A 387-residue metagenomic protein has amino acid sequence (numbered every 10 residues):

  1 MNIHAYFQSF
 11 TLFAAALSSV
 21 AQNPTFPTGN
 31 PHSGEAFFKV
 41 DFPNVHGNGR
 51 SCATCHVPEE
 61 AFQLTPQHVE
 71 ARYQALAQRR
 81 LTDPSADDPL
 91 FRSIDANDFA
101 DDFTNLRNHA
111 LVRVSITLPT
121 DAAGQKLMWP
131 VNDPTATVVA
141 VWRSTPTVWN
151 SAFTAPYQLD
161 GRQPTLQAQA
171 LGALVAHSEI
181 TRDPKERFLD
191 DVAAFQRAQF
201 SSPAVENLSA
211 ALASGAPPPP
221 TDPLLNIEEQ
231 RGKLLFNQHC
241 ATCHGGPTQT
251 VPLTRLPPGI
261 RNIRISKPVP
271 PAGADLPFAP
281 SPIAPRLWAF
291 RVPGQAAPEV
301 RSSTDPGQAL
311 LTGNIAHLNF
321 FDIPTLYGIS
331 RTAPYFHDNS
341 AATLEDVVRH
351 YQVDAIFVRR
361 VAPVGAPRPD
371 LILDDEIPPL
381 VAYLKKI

Functional and structural regions predicted by a protein language model:
M1-A5: N-terminal secretory signal peptides that target proteins for export/translocation
Q8-S18: Bacterial N-terminal signal peptides
A21-I387: Periplasmic c-type cytochrome electron-transfer domains
